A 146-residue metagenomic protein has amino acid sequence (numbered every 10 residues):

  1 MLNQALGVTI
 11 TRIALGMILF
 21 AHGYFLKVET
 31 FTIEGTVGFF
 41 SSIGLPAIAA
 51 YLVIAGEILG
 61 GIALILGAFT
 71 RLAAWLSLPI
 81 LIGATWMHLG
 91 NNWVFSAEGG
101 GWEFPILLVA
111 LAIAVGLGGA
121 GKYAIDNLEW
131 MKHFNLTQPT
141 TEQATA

Functional and structural regions predicted by a protein language model:
M1-V28, A47-A55, I62-A146: Extended, low-polarity transmembrane helix blocks
V28-G44: Membrane-interface interhelical connector segments
